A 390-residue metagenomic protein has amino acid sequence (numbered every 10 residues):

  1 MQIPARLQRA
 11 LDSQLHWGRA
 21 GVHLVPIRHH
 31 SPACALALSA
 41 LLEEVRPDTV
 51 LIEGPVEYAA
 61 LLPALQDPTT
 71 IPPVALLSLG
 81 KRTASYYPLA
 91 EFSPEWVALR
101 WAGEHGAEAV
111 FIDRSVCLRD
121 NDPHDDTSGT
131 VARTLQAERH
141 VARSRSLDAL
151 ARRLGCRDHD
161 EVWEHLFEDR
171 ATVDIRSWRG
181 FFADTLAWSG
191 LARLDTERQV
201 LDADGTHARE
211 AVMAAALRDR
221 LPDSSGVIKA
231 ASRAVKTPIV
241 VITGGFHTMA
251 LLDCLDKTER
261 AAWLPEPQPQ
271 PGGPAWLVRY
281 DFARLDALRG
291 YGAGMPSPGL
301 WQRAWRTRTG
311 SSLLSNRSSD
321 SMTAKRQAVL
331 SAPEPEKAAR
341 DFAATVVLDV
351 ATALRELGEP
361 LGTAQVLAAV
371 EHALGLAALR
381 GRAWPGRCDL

Functional and structural regions predicted by a protein language model:
M1-L390: Compositional signal for N-terminal targeting/processing segments
